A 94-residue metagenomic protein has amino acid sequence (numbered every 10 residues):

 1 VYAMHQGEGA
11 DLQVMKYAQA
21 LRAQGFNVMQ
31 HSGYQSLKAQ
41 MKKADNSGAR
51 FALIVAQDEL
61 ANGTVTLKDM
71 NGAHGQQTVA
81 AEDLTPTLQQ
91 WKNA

Functional and structural regions predicted by a protein language model:
V1-A94: NTP/phosphate- and nucleic-acid-binding module
